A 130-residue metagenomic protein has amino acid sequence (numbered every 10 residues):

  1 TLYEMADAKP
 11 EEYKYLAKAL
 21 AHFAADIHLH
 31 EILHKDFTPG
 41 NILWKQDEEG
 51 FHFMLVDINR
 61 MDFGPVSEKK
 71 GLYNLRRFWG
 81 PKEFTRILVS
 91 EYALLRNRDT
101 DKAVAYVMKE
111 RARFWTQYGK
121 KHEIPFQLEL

Functional and structural regions predicted by a protein language model:
T1-Y15: Conserved structural core of kinase catalytic domains
A6, D36, Q46, D62-G64: Activation segment
F23-I32: Protein kinase catalytic-loop region centered on the HRD/HxD motif
I32-P39: Catalytic-loop of the protein kinase fold
N41-L55: Conserved protein kinase catalytic/activation segment
F51-Q127: C-lobe/activation-segment region of protein kinase-like
